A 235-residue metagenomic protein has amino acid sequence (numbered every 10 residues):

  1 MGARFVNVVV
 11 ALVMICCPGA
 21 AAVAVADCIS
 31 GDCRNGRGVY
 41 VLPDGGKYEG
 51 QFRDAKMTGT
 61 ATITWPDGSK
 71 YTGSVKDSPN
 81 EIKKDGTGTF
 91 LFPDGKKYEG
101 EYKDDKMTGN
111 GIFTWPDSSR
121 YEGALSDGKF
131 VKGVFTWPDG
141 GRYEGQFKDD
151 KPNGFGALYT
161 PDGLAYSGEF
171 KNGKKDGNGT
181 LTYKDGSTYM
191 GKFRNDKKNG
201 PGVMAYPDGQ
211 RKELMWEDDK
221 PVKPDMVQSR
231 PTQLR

Functional and structural regions predicted by a protein language model:
M1-R4: N-terminal secretory signal peptides that target proteins for export/translocation
V9-G19: Bacterial N-terminal signal peptides
A20-R235: Glycine/tyrosine- and acidic-biased, solvent-exposed loop/turn segments at the edges of beta-strands
